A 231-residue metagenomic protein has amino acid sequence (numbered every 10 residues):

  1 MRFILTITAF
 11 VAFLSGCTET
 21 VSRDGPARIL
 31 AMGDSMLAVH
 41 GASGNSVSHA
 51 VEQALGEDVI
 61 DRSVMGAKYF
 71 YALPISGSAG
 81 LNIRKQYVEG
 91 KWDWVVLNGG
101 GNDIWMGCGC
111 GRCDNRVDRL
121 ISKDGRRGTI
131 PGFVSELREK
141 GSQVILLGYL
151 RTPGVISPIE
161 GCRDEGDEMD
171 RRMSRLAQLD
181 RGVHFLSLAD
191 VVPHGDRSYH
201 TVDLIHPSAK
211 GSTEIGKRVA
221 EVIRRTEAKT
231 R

Functional and structural regions predicted by a protein language model:
M1-M32, M36-S43, H49-Q53, K85-K91 (+3 more regions): N-terminal secretory targeting modules
P26-L30, M36-G128: Conserved SGNH/GDSL esterase-like catalytic core that processes O-acyl groups on lipids and polysaccharides
A50, E136, R175-L176: Alpha-helical scaffold elements within enzyme catalytic domains, especially in hydrolases
I83-R84, I130-V134, D170: Generic structural signal for well-ordered alpha-helices, preferentially at hydrophobic/aromatic core positions
N98-N102, F133-G166: Active-site segments of SGNH/GDSL-like serine hydrolases that catalyze O-acetyl group transfer/hydrolysis on lipids
Y149-R231: Catalytic His-Asp segment of secreted/periplasmic serine-dependent ester chemistry enzymes
